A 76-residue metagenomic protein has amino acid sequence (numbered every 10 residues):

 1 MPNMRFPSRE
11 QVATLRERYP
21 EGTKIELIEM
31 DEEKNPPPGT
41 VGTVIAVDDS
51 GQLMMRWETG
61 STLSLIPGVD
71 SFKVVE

Functional and structural regions predicted by a protein language model:
P2-E76: Basic/aromatic-rich interaction segments and small domains that mediate binding to polyanionic partners
